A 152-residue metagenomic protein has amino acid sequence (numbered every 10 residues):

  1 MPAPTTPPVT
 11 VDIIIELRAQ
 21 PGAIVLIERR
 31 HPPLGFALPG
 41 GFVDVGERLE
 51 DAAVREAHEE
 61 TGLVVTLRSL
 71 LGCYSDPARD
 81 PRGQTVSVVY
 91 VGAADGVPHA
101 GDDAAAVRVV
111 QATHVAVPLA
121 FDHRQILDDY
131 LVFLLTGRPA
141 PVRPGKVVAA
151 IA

Functional and structural regions predicted by a protein language model:
M1-I24, V91: Conserved N-terminal beta-strand and adjoining loop/helix that marks the start of the Nudix/MutT-like hydrolase domain
V9, G62-P98: Active-site segment of metal-dependent pyrophosphate-handling enzymes, primarily the Nudix hydrolase catalytic core
L17-P21, R30, A93-P98, A112-H114: Short loop segments at secondary-structure junctions
Q20-L63: Conserved Nudix-box catalytic region and its N-terminal flanking loop in Nudix hydrolases and closely related
V89-V91, H99-L135, V148-I151: NUDIX/MutT-family hydrolases
P139-V147: Short, flexible loop/turn segments with low-complexity composition
